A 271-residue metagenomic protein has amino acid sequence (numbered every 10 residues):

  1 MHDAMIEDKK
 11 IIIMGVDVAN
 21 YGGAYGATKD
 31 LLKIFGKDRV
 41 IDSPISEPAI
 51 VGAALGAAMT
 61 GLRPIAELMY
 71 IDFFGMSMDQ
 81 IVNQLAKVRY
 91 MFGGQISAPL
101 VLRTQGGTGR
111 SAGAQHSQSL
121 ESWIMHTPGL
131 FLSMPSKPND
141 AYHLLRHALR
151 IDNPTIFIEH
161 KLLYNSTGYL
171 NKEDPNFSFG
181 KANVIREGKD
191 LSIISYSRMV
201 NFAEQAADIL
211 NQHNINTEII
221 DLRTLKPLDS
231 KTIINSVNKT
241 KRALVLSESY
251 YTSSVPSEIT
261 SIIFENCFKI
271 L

Functional and structural regions predicted by a protein language model:
M1-P154, I158: Thiamine diphosphate
V18, Y25-I34, Q95-V101, G109-S111 (+1 more regions): Thiamine diphosphate
